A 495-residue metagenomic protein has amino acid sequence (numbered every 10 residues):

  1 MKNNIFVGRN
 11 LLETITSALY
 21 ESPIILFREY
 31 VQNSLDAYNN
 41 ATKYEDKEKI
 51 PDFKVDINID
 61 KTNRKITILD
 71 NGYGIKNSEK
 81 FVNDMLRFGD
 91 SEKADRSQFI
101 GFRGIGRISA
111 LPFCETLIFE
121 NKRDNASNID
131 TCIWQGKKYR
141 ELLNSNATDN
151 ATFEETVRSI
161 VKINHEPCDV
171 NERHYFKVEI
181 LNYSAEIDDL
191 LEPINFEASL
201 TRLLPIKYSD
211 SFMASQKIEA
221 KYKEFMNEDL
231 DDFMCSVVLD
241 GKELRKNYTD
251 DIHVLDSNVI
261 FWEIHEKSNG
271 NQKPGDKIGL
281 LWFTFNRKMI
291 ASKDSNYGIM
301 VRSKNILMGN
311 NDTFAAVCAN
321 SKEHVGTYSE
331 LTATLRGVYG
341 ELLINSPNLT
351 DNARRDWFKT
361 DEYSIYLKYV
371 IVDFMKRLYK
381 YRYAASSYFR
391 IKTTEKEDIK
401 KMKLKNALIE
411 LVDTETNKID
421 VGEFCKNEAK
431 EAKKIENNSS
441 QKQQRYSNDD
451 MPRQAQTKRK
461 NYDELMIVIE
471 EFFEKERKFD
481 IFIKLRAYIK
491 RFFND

Functional and structural regions predicted by a protein language model:
M1, E263-D495: Charged regulatory segments coupled to nucleotide-binding catalytic modules in large multidomain enzymes
M1-F6, E45-I100, N125-G298, L307-G309: Interdomain "switch/hinge" adjacent to the Bergerat
M1-V55, K61, S78-L86, I467-K490 (+1 more regions): Bergerat-fold GHKL ATPase/HATPase_c domain
E21-D36, E197-R202, V301-L307: Conserved long hydrophobic alpha-helices within structured protein cores
D95-C114: Glycine-rich phosphate-binding loop
T116-E120: Glycine-rich ATP-binding loops of the HATPase_c
